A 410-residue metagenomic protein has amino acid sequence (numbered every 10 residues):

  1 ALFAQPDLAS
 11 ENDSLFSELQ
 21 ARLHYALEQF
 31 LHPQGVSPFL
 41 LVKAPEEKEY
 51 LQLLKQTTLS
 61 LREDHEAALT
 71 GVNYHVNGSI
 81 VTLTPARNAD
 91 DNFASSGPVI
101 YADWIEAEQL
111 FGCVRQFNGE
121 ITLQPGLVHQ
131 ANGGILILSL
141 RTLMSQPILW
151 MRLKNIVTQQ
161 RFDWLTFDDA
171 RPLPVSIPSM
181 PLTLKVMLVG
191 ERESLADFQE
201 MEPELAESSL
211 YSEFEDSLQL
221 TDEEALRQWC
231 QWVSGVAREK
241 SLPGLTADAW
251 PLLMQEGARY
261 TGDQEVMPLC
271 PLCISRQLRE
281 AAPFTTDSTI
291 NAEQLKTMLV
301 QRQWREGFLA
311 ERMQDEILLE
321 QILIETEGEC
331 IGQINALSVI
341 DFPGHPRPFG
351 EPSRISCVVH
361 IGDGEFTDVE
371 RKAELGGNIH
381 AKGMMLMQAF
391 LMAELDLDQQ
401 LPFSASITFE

Functional and structural regions predicted by a protein language model:
A1-Q199, P203, L210-D222, Q231-E293 (+2 more regions): Conserved ASCE/P-loop NTPase catalytic core
P343-E410: Terminal-proximal interaction/regulatory segments of ATP-powered molecular machines
